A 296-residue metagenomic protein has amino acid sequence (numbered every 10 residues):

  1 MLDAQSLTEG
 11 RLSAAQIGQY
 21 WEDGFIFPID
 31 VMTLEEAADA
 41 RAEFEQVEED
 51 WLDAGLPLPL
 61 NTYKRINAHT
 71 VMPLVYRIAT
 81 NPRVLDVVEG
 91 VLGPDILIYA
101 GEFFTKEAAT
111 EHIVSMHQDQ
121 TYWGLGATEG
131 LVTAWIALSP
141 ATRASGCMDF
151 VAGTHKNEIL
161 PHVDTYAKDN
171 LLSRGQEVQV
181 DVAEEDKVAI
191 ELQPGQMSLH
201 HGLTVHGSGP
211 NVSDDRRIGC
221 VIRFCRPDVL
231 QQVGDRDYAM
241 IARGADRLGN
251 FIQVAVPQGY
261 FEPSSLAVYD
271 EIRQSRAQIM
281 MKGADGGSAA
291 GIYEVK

Functional and structural regions predicted by a protein language model:
M1-D23, P28-G126, V163: Non-heme Fe(II)-dependent double-stranded beta-helix
L2, D50, L203-K296: Non-heme Fe(II)/2-oxoglutarate
E35, E107, T142, N157 (+1 more regions): Feature marks short, surface-exposed loop/turn motifs that line or immediately flank catalytic pockets and channel
T62, Q118-D119, R174-E184, D214-R216 (+1 more regions): Short, surface-exposed loop/helix-turn segments at secondary-structure junctions that function as lids/hinges flanking
V71, Y99, G130, A144-G146 (+2 more regions): Residues that flank catalytic or metal-binding motifs in active/ligand-binding sites
E102, Q118-Q120, I136-P140, A152: Short, structured patches in soluble enzyme cores that scaffold and shape functional sites
G124-R143, E191-P194, L199, R223-R226: Short, conserved beta-strand element in jelly-roll/cupin
A141-G209: Double-stranded beta-helix
